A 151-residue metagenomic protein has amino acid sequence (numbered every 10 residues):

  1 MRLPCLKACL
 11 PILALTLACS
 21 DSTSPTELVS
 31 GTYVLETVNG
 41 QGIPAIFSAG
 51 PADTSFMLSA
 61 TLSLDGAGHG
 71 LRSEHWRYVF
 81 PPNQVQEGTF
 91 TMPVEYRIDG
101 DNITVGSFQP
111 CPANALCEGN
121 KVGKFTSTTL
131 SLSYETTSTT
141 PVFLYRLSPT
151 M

Functional and structural regions predicted by a protein language model:
M1-C9: Bacterial N-terminal signal peptides that target proteins for export
L15-A18: C-terminal motif of bacterial Sec signal peptides marking the signal peptidase cleavage site
S20-P93, R97-M151: Lipid interaction determinants
